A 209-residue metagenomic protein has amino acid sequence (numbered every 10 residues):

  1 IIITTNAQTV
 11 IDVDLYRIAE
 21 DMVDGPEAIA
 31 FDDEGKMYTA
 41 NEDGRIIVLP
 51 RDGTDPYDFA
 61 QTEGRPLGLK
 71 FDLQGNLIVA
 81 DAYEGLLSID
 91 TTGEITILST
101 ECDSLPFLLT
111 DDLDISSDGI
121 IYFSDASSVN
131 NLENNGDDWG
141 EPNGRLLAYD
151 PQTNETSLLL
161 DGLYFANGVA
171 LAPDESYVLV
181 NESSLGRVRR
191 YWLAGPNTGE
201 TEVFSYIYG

Functional and structural regions predicted by a protein language model:
A7-V23: A short helix->beta-strand "capping" segment at the edge of beta-propeller domains
R17, Y57-Q61, T96-T100, S157-L160 (+1 more regions): Beta-propeller fold detector
D21-E34, T62-Y83, D103-I121, S127-V129 (+3 more regions): Beta-rich, blade/repeat-based domains predominating in secreted/periplasmic proteins but also intracellular
Y38-A60: Beta-propeller domains
E42, N130-N143, S183-R187: Short, solvent-exposed loop/turn segments at conserved positions within beta-propeller repeat blades
R45-I47, G85-L87, G144-L147, R187-R189: A short loop-to-beta-strand structural motif that recurs across blades of beta-propeller domains
P50-T54, D90-E94, Y149-N154, W192-N197: Short loop/turn segments that connect beta-strands within beta-propeller blades
